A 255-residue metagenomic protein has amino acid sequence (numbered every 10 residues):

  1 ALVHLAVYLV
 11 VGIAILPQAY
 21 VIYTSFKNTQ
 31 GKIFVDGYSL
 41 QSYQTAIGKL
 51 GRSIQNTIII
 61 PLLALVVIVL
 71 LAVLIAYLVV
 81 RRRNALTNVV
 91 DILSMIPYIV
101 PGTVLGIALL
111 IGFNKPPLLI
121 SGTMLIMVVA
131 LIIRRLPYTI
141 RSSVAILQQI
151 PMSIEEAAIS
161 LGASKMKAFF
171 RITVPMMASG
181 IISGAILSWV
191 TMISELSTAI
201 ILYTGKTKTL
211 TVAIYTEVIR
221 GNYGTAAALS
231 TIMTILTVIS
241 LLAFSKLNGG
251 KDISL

Functional and structural regions predicted by a protein language model:
A1, A76-L86, V144-I154, I159 (+2 more regions): C-terminal transmembrane helix and the adjacent membrane-cytosol boundary/short C-terminal tail of inner/organellar
A1, K27, G31-L40, T45-G48 (+4 more regions): Membrane-interfacial helix termini and adjacent extracytoplasmic/periplasmic loops of multi-pass transporters
A1-H4, L74-L109: Cytoplasmic-entry segments and transmembrane alpha-helices of multi-pass inner-membrane transporters
A1-N56, S121-M124, L241, N248-L255: N-terminal, non-cleaved signal-anchor transmembrane helix
L5-Q18, I96, V100, I133 (+4 more regions): Transmembrane alpha-helices
L16-A19, Y23-F26, L70-I75, I107 (+2 more regions): Membrane-embedded alpha-helices of multi-pass transport/permease systems
N28-R52, I193, A199-S245: Interhelical loop and adjacent transmembrane-helix boundary motif in polytopic membrane transport permeases
G48-V79: Transmembrane alpha-helix signature in integral membrane proteins
